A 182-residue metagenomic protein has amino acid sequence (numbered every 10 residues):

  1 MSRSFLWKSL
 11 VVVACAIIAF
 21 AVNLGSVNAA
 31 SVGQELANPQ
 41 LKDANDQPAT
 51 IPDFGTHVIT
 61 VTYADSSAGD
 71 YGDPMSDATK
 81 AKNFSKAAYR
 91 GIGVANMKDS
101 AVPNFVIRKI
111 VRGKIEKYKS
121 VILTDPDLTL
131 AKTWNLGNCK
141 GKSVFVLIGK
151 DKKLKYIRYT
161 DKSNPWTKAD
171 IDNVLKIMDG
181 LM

Functional and structural regions predicted by a protein language model:
S2-A14: Bacterial N-terminal signal peptides that target proteins for export
V11-N23: Bacterial N-terminal signal peptides
A21, V27-S31: Boundary at the C-terminal end of the N-terminal hydrophobic targeting segment
P39-V58: A short beta-strand-turn-helix
P52-D73: Short active-site neighborhood of thiol/selenol oxidoreductases, capturing the structured segment around
A68-I115: Structural microenvironment flanking redox-active thiols in thiol-disulfide oxidoreductases
I92, K109-G141: Short, internal strand/loop/helix patches that form the active-site neighborhood or redox-interaction surface
G141-M182: Thiol-/selenol-based redox modules, centered on thioredoxin-like and closely related oxidoreductase domains
